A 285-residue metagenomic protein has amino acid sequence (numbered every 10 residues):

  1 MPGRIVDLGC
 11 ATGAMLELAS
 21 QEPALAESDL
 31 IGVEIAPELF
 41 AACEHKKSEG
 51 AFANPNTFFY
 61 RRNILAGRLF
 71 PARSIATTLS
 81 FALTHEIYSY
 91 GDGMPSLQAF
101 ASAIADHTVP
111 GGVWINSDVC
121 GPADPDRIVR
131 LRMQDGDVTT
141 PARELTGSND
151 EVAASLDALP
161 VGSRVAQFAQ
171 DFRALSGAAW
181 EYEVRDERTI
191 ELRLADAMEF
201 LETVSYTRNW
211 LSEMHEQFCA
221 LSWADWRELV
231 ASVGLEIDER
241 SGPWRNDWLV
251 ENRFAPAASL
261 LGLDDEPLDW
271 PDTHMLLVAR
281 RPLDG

Functional and structural regions predicted by a protein language model:
P2-A11: Conserved class I S-adenosyl-L-methionine
A14-G67: Class I SAM-dependent methyltransferase SAM/SAH-binding core
R68-L79: A short acidic, Gly/Pro-enriched loop at the edge of an enzyme's catalytic core that lines a small-molecule cofactor
I87-A103: A short, conserved alpha-helix within the catalytic core of class I
T108-V109: Helix-to-beta-strand junctions that scaffold the AdoMet/dcAdoMet cofactor pocket in Class I SAM-dependent enzymes
V113-A195: Conserved class I S-adenosyl-L-methionine
Q217-G234: Short alpha-helix
L235, A257-G285: Core SAM-dependent methyltransferase catalytic element
